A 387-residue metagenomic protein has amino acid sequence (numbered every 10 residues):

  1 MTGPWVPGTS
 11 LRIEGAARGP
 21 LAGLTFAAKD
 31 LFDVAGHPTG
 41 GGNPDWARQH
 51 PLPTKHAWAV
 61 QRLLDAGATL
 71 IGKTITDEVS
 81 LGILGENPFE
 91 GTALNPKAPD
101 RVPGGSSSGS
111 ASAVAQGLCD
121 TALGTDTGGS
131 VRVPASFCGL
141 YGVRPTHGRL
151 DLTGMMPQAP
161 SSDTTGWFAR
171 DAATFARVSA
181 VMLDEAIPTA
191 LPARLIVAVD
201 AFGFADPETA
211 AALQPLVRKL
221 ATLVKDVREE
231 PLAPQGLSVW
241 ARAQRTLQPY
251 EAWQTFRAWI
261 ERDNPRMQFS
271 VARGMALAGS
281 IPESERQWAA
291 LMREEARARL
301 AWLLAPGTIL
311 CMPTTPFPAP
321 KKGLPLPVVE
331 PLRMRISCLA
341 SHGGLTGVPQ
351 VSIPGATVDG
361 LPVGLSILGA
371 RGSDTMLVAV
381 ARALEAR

Functional and structural regions predicted by a protein language model:
M1-C119: Gly/Ser-rich catalytic/binding loops embedded in alpha/beta enzyme cores
M1-P4, T121, T127-G203, V348-R387: Structural helix-boundary/capping segments
L24-P44, R245-A290, P354-L361: Short helix-loop capping/hinge segments that flank enzyme active sites or metal/cofactor-binding pockets
F26, A180-P249: Gly/Ser-rich, acidic/histidine-flanked active-site/gating loops
A28, L70-K73, L123-T125, E229-E230 (+1 more regions): General beta-strand structural signal in soluble alpha/beta enzymes
K29, S284-R387: Glycine-rich, small-residue loops and helix-cap segments that act as flexible hinges at active-site edges
D45, N87-G91, G139-G142, V328-E330 (+1 more regions): Short, hinge-like loop/turn segments at secondary-structure boundaries
A210-E230, R257-R262, R286, A290-G307: Acyltransferase
